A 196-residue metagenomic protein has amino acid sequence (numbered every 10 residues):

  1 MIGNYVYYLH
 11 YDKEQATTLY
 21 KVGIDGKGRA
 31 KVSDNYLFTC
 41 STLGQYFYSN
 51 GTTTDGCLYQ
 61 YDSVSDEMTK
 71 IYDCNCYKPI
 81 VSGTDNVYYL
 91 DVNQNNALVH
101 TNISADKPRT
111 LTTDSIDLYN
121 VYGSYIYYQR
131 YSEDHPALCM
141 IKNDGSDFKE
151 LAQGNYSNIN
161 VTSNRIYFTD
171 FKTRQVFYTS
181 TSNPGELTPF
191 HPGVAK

Functional and structural regions predicted by a protein language model:
M1, Y11, I24, S41-T42 (+10 more regions): Generic beta-strand structural signal
M1-G3, D34-G44, D73-T84, T113-G123 (+2 more regions): Repeated scaffold domains used in trafficking and secretory/extracellular systems, primarily beta-propellers
Y7-L9, F47-N50, Y88-L90, Y127-Q129 (+1 more regions): Residue position within the beta-strands of beta-propeller blades
E14-K21, T53-Q60, Q94-H100, E133-C139 (+1 more regions): Structural motif
G23-K27, Y61-D66, T101-D106, K142-S146 (+1 more regions): Short loop/turn segments that connect beta-strands within beta-propeller blades
K27-S33, D66-Y72, D106-T112, S146-A152 (+1 more regions): A short beta-strand motif characteristic of beta-propeller blades
S33, C40-L43, F47-Y59, K70-Y72 (+1 more regions): Solenoidal tandem-repeat scaffolds enriched in leucines and small polar residues
E133-A137, K142-K196: Hydrophilic extracytoplasmic domains
